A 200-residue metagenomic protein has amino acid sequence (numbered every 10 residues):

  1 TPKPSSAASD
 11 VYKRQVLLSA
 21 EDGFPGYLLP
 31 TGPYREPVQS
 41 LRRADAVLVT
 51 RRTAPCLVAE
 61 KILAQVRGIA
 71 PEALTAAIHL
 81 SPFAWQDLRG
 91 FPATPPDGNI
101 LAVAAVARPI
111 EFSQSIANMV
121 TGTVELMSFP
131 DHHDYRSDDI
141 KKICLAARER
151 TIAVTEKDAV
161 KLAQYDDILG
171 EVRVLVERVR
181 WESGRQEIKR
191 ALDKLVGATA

Functional and structural regions predicted by a protein language model:
T1-Y12: Single conserved hydrophobic/aromatic residue that forms the stacking wall/gate of nucleotide- or nucleobase-binding
K3, V103-A104, V154, V176: Small/polar loops that bind or transfer phosphate-bearing groups
S9-D10, L162-G170: Short loop/helix-cap segments at secondary-structure boundaries that form the rim of catalytic
D10-E21: Inter-motif core of Ras-like GTPase G domains
A20-T151: C-terminal accessory "lid"/substrate-recognition subdomains
E111, Y135-S137, V160-Y165, W181-R185: Short active-site-adjacent structural elements
P130-D134, G170-A198: Short, flexible loop segments at boundaries between secondary-structure elements
T151-K157: Acidic beta-strand-to-loop metal/phosphate-binding motif
